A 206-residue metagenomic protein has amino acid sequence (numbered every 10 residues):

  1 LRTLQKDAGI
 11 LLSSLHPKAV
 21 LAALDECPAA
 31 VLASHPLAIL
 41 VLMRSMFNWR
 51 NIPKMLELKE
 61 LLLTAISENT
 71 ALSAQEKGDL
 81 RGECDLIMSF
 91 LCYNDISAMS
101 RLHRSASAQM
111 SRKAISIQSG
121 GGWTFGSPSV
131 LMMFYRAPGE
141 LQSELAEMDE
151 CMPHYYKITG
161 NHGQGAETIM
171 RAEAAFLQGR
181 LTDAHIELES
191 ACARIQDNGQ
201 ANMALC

Functional and structural regions predicted by a protein language model:
L1-F47: Short, well-ordered secondary-structure microsegments that present a prominent hydrophobic/aromatic side chain
A30-C206: Internal alpha-solenoid helical repeat scaffolds
